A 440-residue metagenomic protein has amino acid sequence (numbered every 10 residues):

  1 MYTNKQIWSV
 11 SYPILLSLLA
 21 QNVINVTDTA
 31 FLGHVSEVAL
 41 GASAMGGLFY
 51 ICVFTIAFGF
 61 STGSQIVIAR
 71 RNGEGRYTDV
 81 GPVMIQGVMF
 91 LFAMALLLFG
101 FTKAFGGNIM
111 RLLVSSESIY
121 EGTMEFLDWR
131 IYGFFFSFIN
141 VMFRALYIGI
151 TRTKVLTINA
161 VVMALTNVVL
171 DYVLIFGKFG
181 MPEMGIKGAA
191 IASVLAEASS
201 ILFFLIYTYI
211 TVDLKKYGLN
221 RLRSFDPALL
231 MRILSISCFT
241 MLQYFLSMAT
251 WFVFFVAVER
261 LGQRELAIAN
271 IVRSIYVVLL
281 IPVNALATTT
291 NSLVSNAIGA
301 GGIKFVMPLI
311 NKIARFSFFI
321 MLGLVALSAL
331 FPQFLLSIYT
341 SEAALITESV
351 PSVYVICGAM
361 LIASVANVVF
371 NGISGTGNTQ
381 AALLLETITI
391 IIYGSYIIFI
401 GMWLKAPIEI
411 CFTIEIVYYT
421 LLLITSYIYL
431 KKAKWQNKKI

Functional and structural regions predicted by a protein language model:
M1-S11, I68-F135, M181-C238, V294-A359 (+1 more regions): Short alpha-helical transmembrane segments in multi-pass integral membrane proteins
Y2-A30, H34-V35, I51-G63, V67 (+5 more regions): N-terminal transmembrane alpha-helices
S9-D28, W129, M163, A196-S200 (+4 more regions): Transmembrane helical elements of multi-pass membrane transporters/channels
L19, V23-G41, M110-E117, V173-M184 (+3 more regions): Helix-terminus/linker motif at the lipid-water interface of multi-pass membrane proteins
Q21, N25-L32, F54-S61, Q65 (+16 more regions): Alpha-helical transmembrane segments and their lipid-water interface positions in multi-pass membrane proteins
L32-G33, A69, I148, L156 (+8 more regions): Helix-capping/transition residues at the boundaries of transmembrane alpha-helices and the short helical linkers
L40-G100, S137-T151, V155-L156, I268-P332 (+1 more regions): Small-residue-rich hydrophobic transmembrane alpha-helices
S61, Q65, R130-G149, L156-N167 (+5 more regions): Short runs within selected transmembrane alpha-helices of multi-pass transporters and secretion channels
